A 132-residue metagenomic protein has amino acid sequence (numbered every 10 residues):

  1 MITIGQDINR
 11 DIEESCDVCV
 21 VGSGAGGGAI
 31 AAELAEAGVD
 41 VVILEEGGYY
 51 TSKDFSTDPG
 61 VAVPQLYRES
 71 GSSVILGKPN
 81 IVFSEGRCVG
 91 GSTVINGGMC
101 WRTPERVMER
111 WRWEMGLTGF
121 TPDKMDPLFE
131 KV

Functional and structural regions predicted by a protein language model:
M1-V132: N-terminal redox-cofactor-binding region of secreted/periplasmic oxidoreductases
